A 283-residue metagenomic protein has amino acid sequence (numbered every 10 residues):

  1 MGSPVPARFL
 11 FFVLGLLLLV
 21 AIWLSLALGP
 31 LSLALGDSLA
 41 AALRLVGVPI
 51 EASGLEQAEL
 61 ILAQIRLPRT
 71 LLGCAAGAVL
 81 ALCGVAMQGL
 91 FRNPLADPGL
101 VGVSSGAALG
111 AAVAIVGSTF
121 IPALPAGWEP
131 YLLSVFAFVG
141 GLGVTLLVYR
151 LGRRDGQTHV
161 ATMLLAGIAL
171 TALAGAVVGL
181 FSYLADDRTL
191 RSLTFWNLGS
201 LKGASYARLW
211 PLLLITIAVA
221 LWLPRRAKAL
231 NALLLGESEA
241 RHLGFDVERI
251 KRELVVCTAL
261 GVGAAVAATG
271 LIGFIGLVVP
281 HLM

Functional and structural regions predicted by a protein language model:
M1-M283: Alpha-helical transmembrane segments in inner-membrane proteins
